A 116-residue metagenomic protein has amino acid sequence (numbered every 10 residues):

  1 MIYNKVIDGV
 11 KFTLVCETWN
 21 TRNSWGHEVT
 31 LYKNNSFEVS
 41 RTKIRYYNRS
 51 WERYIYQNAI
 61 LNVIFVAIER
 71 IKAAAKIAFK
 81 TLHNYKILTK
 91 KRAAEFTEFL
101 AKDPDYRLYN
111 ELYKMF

Functional and structural regions predicted by a protein language model:
M1-R41: Amphipathic, interaction-prone secondary-structure segments
S40-F116: Mixed-charge, Lys/Arg-enriched low-complexity segments
